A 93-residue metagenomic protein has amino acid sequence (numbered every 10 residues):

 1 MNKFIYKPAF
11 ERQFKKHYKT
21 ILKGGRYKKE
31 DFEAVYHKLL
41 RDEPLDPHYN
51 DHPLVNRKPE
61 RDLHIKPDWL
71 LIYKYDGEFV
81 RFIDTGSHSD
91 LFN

Functional and structural regions predicted by a protein language model:
M1-P67, D76-F79, S89-N93: Basic, Lys/Arg-enriched alpha-helical interface segments
W69-L71: Histidine-centered metal-chelating micro-motifs
F82-T85: Catalytic Cys-His active-site segments of thiol-dependent hydrolases/isopeptidases
